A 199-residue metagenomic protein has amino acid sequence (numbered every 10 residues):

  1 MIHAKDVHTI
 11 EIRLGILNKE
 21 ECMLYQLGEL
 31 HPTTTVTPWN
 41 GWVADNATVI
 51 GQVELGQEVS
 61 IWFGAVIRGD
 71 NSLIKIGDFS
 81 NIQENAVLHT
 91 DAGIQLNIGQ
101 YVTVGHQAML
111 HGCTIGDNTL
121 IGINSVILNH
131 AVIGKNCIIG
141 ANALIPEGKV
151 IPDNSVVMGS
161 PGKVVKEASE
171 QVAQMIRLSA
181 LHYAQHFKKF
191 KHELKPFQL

Functional and structural regions predicted by a protein language model:
A4-T9: Short hydrophobic alpha-helical segments enriched in small aliphatic residues
L17-T37, D70, D78, E84-N85 (+2 more regions): Glycine-rich hexapeptide-repeat left-handed beta-helix
V36-N81, N85-T90: A positional/architectural concept
V49-G51, Q57, A92, H111 (+2 more regions): Short, conserved secondary-structure segments in the cores of folded domains
E58, W62, D91, H130 (+1 more regions): Amphipathic, positively biased hydrophobic alpha-helical segments used for protein targeting and membrane insertion
D91-I94, Y101-T103: Alpha-helical adaptor scaffolds
